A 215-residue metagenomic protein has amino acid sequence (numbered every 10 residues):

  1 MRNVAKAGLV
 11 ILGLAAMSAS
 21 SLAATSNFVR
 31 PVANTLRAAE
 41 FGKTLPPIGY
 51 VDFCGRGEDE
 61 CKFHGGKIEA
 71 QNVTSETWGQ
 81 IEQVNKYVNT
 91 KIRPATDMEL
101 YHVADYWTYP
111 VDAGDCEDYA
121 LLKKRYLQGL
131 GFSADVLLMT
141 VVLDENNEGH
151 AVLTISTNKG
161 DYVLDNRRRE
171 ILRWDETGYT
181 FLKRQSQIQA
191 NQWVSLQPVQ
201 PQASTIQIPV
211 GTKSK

Functional and structural regions predicted by a protein language model:
M1-L9: Bacterial N-terminal signal peptides that target proteins for export
A5, S18-S21: Generic extreme N-terminus detector
G8-A16: Bacterial N-terminal signal peptides
S21-K215: A structural boundary/capping signal
